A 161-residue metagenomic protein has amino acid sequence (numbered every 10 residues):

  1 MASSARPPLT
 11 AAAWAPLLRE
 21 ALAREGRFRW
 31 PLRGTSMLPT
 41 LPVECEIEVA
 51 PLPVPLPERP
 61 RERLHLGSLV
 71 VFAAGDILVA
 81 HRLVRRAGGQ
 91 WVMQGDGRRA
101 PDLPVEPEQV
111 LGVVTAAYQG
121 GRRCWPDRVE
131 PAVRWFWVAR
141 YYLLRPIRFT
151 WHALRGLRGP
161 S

Functional and structural regions predicted by a protein language model:
M1-S161: Extended hydrophobic leader/signal-anchor segments used for secretion and membrane insertion
